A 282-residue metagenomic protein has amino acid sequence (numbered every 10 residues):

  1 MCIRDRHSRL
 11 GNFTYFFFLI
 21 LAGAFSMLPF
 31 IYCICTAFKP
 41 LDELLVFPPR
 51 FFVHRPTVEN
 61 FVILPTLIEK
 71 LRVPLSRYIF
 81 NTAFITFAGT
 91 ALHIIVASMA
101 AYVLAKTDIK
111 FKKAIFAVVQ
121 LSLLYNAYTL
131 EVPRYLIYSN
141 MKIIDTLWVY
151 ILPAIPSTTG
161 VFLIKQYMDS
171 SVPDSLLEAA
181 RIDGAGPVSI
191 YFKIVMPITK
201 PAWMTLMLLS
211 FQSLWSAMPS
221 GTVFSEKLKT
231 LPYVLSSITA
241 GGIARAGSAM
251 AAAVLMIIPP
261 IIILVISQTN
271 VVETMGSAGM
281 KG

Functional and structural regions predicted by a protein language model:
R4-G282: A hydrophobic, multi-pass inner-membrane permease signature
